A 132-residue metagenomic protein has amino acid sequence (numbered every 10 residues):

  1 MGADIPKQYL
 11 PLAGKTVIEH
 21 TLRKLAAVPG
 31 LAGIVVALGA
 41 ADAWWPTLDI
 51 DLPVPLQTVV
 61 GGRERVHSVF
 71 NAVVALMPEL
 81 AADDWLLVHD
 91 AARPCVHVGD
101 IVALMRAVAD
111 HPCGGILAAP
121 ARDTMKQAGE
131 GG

Functional and structural regions predicted by a protein language model:
M1-D42, L56: N-terminal glycine-rich phosphate-binding loop and ensuing alpha1 helix
V28, P53, H111: Acidic-histidine catalytic/liganding microenvironments
A43-L48: Acidic helix N-cap motif at the loop->helix transition within catalytic regions of sugar-transfer enzymes
I50-D84: Short phosphate-binding loop-to-helix
R65, A91-C95: Acidic metal-phosphate-binding loop of nucleotide-sugar-dependent transferases
W85-H89: Short aromatic-hydrophobic micro-motifs that form the base-stacking/packing surface for donor nucleotide recognition
V96-G132: Conserved core of the sugar-phosphate nucleotidyltransferase
